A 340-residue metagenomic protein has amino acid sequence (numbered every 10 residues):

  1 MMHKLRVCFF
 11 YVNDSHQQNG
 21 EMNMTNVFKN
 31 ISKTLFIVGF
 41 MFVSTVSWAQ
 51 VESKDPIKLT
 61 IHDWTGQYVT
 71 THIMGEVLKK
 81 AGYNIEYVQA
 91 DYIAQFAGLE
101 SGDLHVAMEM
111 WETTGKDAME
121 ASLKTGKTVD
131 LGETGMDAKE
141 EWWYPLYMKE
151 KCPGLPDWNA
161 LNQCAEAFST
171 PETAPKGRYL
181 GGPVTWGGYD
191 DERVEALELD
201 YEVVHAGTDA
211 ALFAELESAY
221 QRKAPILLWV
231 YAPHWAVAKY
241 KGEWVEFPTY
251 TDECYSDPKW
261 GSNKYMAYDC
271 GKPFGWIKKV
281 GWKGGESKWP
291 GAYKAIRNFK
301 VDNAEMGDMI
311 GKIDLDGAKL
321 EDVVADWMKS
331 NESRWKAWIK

Functional and structural regions predicted by a protein language model:
E52-G66, Y83-V88, K176-L180, I296: Short, well-ordered beta-strand elements
H62-T65, Y83-E100, V204-E215: Short helix-initiation/N-cap motifs at beta->coil->alpha
T71, V88-G126, E215, W235-Y240: Pocket-flanking alpha-helical
M74-A81, Q163-V204, K329: Ligand-binding cleft/hinge of the Venus flytrap
L104-M108, L180-S256: Ligand-binding pocket segment of bilobal, Venus flytrap-like solute-binding proteins
K127-Y179: A conserved helix-loop-strand patch within extracytoplasmic ligand-binding domains of the periplasmic binding
K139-K151, G275-K288, G311-K312: A bilobed periplasmic-binding-protein/Venus flytrap-type ligand-binding module shared by bacterial periplasmic
G285, Y293-K340: C-terminal functional modules
